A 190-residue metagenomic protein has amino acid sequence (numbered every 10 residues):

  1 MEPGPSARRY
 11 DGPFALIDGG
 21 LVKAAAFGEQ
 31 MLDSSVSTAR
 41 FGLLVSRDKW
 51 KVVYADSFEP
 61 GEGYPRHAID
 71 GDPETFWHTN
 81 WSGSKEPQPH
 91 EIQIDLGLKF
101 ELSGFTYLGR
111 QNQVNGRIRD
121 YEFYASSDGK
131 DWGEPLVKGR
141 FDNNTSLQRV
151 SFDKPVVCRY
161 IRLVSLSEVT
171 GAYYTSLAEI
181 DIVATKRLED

Functional and structural regions predicted by a protein language model:
M1-D56, G61-Y64: Low-complexity, disordered linker/stalk regions enriched in Pro/Thr/Ser/Gly
E2-A7, K130-V137: Surface-exposed loop/edge segments in extracytoplasmic proteins
S37-K99, R110-R117, D131, R140-S146 (+1 more regions): Disordered, acidic Ser/Thr/Pro-rich linker "stalks" and the adjacent N-terminal cap of the next globular domain
Y121-F123: Short beta-strand elements bearing conserved aromatic residues within extracellular beta-rich modules
S146-Y160: Short, surface-exposed tryptophan/glycine-enriched loops that mediate extracellular molecular recognition
V164-G171: Short beta-strand-plus-loop segments that form exposed binding edges in beta-rich domains
